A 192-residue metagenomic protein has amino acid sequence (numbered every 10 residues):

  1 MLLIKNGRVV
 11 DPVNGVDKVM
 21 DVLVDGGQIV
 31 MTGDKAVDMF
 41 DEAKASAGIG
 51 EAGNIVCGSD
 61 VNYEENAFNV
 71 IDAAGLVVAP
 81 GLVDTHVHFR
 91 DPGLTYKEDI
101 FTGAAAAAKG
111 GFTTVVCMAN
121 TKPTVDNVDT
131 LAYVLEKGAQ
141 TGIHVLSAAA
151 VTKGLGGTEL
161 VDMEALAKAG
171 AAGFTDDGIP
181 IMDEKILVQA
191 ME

Functional and structural regions predicted by a protein language model:
M1-N62: N-terminal metal-binding scaffold of metallo-dependent hydrolase/deaminase domains
N6-G7, P12-V13, T32-G33, A73-A74 (+4 more regions): Fold-independent oxyanion-binding glycine-rich loops and adjacent beta-strand/coil segments at enzyme active sites
G7, V22, G27, G75 (+5 more regions): Divalent metal-coordination and catalytic microenvironments
M39-E42, G50-G53, A67-A74, L187-E192: Short amphipathic alpha-helices and their capping/turn segments at secondary-structure boundaries
Y63, A73-G138: Metal-associated gating/positioning segment near the N- to mid-region
N120-E192: Histidine/acidic-residue-rich, glycine-tolerant segments that coordinate divalent metal ions
